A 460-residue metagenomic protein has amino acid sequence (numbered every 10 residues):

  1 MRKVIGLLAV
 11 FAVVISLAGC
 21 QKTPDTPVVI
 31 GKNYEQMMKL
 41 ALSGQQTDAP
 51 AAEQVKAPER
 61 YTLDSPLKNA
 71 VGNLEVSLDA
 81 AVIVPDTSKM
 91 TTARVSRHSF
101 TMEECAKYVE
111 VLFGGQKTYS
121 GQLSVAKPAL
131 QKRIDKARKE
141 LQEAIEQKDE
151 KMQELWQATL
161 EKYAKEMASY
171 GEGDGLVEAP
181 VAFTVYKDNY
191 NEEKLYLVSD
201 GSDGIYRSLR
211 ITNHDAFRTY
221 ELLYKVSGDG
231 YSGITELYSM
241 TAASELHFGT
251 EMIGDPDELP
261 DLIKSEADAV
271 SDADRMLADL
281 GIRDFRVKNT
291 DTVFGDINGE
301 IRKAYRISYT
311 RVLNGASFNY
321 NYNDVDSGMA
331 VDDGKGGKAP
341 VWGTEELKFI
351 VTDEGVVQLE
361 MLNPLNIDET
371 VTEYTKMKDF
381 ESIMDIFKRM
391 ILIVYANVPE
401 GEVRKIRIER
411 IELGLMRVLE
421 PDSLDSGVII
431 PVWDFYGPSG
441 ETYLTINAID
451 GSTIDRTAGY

Functional and structural regions predicted by a protein language model:
R2-V10: Sec-dependent signal peptide recognition, specifically the positively charged N-region followed immediately by
I15-G19: C-terminal motif of bacterial Sec signal peptides marking the signal peptidase cleavage site
C20-S327: Preferential activation on post-signal-peptide N-terminal prodomains/segments of secreted or lumenal proteins
P180, N191-E192, G343-T344, I429-I430 (+1 more regions): Short, well-ordered loop/turn elements at secondary-structure boundaries
S208-M240, N319-L359, T442-Y460: A short, surface-exposed beta-strand/turn
M252, D272-I429, Y436-G437: Segments that shape or occlude catalytic/ligand-binding pockets
S265, T375-S382, T445-I449: Secondary-structure junction/capping motif
F435-Y436, T445: Conserved active-site loop/cleft motifs that coordinate metal ions or position small ligands
